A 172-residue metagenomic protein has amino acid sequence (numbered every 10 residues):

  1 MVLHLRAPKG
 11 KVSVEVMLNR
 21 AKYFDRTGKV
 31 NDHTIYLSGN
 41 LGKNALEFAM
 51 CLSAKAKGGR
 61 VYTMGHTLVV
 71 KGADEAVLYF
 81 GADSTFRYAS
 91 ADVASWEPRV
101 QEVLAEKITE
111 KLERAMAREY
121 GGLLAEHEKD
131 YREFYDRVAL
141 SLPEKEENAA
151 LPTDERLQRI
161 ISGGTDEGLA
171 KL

Functional and structural regions predicted by a protein language model:
M1-L172: Acidic/polar, glycine-enriched structural segments that form the non-catalytic walls/loops of the carbohydrate-binding
